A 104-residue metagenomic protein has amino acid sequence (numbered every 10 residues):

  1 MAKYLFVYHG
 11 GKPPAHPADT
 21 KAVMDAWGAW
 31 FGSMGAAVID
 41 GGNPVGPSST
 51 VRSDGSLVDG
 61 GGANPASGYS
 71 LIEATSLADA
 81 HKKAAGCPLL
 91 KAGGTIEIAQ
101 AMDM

Functional and structural regions predicted by a protein language model:
M1-M104: Conserved, structured core segments of small domains
